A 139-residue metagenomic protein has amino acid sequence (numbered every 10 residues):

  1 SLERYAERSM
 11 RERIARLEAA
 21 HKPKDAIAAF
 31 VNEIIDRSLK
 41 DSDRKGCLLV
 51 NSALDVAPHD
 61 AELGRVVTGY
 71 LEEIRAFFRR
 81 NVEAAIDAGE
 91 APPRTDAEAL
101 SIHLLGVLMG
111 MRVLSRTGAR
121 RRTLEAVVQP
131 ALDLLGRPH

Functional and structural regions predicted by a protein language model:
R4, R11-K45, A97-L104: Hydrophobic alpha-helical connector segments
E7, D25-A28, A61-D87, A99-I102 (+1 more regions): Amphipathic alpha-helical packing segments from all-alpha helical-bundle domains
A26, D41-R65: Amphipathic alpha-helical segments used for helix-helix packing
R37-D41, H59, A84, L104-R121 (+1 more regions): Amphipathic C-terminal alpha-helical segment
K45-V50, P93-L114, P130-L134: Hydrophobic alpha-helical segments that form the core of small-molecule binding pockets and/or dimer interfaces
